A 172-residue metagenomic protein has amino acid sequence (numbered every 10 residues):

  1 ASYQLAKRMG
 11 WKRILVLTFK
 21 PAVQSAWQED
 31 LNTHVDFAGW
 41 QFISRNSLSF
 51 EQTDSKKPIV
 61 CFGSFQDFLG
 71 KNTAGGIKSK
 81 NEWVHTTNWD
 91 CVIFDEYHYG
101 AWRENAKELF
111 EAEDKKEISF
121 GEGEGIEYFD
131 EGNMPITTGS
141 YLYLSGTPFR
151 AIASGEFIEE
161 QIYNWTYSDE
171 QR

Functional and structural regions predicted by a protein language model:
A1, T18, S145-T147: Ser/Thr-centric signal marking residues that sit in or immediately flank functional binding/regulatory motifs
Y3-V35, D67: Conserved Walker A/P-loop ATP-binding site and its immediately adjacent core in helicase/helicase-like ATPase domains
K7, F65-R172: Signature of the SF2 helicase/ATPase Hel1-core->accessory helical subdomain module
G10, D36, D54-K56, H85 (+1 more regions): Short, structurally constrained coil/turn elements that cap an alpha-helix or connect an alpha-helix to the following
K12-R13, F37-Q41, D90, S140: Residues that mark the start of a beta-strand
L15-L17, V60-S64, C91-I93: Structural motif
V35-A74: Inter-Walker segment of RecA-like/P-loop motor cores
